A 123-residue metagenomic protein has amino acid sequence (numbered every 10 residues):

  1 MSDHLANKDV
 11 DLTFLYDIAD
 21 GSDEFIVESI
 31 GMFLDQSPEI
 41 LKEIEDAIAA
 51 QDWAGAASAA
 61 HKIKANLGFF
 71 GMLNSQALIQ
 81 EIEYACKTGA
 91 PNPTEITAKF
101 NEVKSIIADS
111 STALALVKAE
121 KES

Functional and structural regions predicted by a protein language model:
S2-D9, S29, L34-D35, I40 (+2 more regions): Amphipathic, coiled-coil-like alpha-helical segments
V27, W53, A57, T97: Conserved HATPase_c
I44, I48-A56, F70, G89-P91: Short helix-adjacent coil turns
